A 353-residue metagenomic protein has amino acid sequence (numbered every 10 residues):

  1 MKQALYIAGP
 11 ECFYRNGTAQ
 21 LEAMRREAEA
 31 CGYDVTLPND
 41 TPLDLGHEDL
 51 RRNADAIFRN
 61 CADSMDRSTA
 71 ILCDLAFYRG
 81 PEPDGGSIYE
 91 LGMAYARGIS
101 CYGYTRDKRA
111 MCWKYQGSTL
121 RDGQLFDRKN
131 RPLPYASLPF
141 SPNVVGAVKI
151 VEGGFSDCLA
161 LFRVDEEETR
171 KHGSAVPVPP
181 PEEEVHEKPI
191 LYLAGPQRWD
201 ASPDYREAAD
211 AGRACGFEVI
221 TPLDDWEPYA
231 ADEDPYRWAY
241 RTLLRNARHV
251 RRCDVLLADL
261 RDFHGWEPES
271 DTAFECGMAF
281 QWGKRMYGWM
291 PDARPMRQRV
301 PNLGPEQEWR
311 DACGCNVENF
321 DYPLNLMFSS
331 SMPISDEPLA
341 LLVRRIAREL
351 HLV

Functional and structural regions predicted by a protein language model:
M1-V353: Conserved catalytic or regulatory cores that recognize and/or transform ribose-phosphate-containing ligands
